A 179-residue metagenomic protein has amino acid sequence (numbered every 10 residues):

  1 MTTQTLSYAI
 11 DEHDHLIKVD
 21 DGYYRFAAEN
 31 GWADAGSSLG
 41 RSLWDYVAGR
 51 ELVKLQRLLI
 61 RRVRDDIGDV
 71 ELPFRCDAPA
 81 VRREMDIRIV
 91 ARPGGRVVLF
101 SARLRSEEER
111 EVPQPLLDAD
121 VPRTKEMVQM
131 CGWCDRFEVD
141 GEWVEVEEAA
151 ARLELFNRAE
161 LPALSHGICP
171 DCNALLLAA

Functional and structural regions predicted by a protein language model:
Q4-L117: Sensory/regulatory domains in signal-transduction proteins
I17-K18, E138, A163, I168-D171: PAS-family sensory domains
E109-P122, E147-F156: Short Cys/His-rich Zn2+-coordinating modules
T124-M130, P162-S165: Short metal-coordination and nucleic-acid-contact micro-motifs, chiefly zinc-binding Cys/His arrays
C131-C134, C169: Short cysteine-rich clusters marking metal-coordination/redox-active sites
R136-E160: Short recognition patches in nucleic-acid-associated and regulatory proteins
V139, A174-L177: Short functional micro-motifs and their immediate structural scaffolds
